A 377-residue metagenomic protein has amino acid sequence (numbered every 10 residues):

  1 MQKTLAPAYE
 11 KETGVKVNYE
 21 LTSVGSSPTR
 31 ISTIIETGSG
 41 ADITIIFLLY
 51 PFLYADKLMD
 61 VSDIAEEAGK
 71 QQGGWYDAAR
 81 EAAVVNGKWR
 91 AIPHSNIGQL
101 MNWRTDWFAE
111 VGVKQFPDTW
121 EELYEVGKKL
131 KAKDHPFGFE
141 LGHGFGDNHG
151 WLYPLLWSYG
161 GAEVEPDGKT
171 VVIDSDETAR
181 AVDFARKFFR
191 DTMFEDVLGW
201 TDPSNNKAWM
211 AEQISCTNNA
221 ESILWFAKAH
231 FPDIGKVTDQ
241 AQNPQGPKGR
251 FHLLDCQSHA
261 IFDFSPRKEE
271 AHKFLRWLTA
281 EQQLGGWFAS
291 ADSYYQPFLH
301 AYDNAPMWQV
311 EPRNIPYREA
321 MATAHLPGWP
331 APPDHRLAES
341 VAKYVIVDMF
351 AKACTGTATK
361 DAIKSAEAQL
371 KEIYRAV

Functional and structural regions predicted by a protein language model:
M1-A55, A65-G73, G87, Q115 (+5 more regions): Conserved N-terminal structural module of periplasmic/extracytoplasmic solute-binding proteins
L5, P51, W151-P154, V182-R276: Extracytoplasmic/periplasmic substrate-binding proteins
V15, I35-I46, M59, H135-F137 (+1 more regions): Alpha-to-beta junction loops
L21-R30, D118-E125, D196-M210: Short helix-initiation/N-cap motifs at beta->coil->alpha
F47-L100, Y124, W151, G235-P244 (+3 more regions): Hinge/lid segment of periplasmic solute-binding proteins
L49, E66, S222-G235, P247-V345 (+1 more regions): C-terminal lobe and pocket-closing loops of periplasmic/extracytoplasmic Venus-flytrap solute-binding proteins
Q99-W103, L156-W157, H259-I261: Short glycine- and hydrophobic/aromatic-rich loop-to-beta-strand nucleating segment in the catalytic cores
V126-K129, K133, G168-L198: Glycine-centered hinge/linker elements that transmit conformational signals in sensory and ligand-binding systems
